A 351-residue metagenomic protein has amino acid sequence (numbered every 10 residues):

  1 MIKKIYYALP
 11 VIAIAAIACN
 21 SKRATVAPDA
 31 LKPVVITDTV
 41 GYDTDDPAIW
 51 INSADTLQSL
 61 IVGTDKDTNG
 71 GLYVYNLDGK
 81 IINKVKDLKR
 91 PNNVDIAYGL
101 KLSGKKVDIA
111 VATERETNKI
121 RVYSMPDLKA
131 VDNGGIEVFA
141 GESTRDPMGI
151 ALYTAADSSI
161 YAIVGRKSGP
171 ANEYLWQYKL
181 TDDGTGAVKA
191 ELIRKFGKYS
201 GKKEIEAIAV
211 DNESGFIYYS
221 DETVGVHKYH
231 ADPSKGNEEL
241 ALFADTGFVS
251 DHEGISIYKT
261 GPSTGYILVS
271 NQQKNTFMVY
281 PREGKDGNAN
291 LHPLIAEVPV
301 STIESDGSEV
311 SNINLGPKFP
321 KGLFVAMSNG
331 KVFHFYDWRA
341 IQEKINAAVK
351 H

Functional and structural regions predicted by a protein language model:
A15-A18: C-terminal motif of bacterial Sec signal peptides marking the signal peptidase cleavage site
V34-G70, N92: Beta-strand-rich domains and repeat architectures in extracellular enzymes and scaffolds, especially beta-propellers
T37-G41, V85-L88, V138-S143, F196-G201 (+2 more regions): Surface loop/turn motifs at the tips and blade-to-blade linkers of beta-strand repeat domains
N52-A54, G99-L102, V122-V131, Y178-V188 (+4 more regions): Short loop/turn segments immediately following beta-strands, especially the blade-tip and inter-blade linker loops
L77-N118: Blade-loop segments of beta-propeller domains
N118-I160, G165-R166: Asp-box/WD-like beta-propeller blade repeats and closely related beta-sheet repeat scaffolds
A241-G254, G287-L315: Conserved blade-ending motifs and adjacent loop-strand segments that build the rim/top face of beta-propeller domains
G247-P293: Loop/turn-rich, solvent-exposed surfaces of beta-rich toroidal or solenoidal domains
